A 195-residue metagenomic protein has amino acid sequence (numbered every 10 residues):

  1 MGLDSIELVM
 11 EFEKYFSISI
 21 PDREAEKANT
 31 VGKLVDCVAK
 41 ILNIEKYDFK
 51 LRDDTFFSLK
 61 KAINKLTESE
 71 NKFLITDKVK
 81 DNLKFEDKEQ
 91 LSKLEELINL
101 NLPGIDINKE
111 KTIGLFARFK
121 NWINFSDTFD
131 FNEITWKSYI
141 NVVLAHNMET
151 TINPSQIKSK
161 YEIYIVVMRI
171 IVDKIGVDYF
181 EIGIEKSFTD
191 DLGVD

Functional and structural regions predicted by a protein language model:
M1-E7, P21, A39, D54 (+4 more regions): Preference for intrinsically disordered or flexible, low-complexity segments and adjacent hinge/connector residues
V9, K46-K72, N132-L144, T151-E181: Thiotemplate assembly-line natural product biosynthesis machinery
Y15-A28, L66-T112, I123, D173-V194: Phosphopantetheine carrier-protein modules
E26-A39: Accessory beta->alpha helical hairpin/"wing" motif in late/C-terminal subdomains of nucleic-acid enzymes
I41-I44: Juxtamembrane helix-loop boundary signature in multi-pass membrane transporters
Q90-T150: N-terminal targeting leaders that direct proteins to extracytoplasmic destinations
